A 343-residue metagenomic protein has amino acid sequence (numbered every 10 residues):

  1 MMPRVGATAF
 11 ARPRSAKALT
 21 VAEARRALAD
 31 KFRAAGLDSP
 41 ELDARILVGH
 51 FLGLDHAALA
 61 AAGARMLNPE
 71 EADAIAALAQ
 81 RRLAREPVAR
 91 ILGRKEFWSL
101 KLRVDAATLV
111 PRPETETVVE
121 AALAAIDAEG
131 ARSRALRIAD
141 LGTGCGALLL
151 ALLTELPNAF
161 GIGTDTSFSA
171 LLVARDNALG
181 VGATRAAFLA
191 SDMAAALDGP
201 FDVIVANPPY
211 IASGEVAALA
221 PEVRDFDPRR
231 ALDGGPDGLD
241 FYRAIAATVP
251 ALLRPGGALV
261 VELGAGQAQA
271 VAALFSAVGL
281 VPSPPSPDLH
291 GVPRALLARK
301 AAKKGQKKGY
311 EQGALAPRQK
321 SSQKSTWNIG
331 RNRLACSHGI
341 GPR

Functional and structural regions predicted by a protein language model:
M1-L59, A64-L67: Non-catalytic accessory regions of SAM-dependent methyltransferases
P3, E41, V48-A125: Conserved AdoMet
L47, R85, T115, L148 (+6 more regions): Residue-level signal for inorganic ion chemistry
E114-A218: Conserved SAM/SAH cofactor-binding pocket of Class I
Y210-D240: Mobile active-site "lid"/loop adjacent to the S-adenosyl-L-methionine
P236-R299: Conserved Class I SAM-dependent methyltransferase catalytic core
N332-P342: Short, intrinsically disordered C-terminal tails of secreted or membrane-associated proteins
